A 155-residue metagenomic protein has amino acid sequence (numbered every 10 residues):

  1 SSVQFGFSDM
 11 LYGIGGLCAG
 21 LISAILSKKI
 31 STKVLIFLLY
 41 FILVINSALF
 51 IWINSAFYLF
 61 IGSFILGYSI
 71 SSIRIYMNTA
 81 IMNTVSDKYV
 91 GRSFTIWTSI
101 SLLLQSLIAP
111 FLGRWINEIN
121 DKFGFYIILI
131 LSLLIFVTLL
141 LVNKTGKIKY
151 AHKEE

Functional and structural regions predicted by a protein language model:
S1-E155: C-terminal transmembrane bundle of multi-pass solute transporters/carriers
